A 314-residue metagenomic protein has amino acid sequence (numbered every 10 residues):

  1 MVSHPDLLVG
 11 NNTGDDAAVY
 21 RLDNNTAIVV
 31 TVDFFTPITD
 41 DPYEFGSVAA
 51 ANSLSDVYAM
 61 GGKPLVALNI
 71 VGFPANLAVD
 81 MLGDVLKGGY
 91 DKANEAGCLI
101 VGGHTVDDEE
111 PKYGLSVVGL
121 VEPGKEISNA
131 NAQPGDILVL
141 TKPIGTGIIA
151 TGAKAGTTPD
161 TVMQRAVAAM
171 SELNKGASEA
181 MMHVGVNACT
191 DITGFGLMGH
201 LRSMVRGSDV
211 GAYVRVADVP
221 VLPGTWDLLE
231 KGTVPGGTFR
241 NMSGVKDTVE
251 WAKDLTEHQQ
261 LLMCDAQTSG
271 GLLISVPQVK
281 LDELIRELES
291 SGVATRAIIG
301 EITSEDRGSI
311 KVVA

Functional and structural regions predicted by a protein language model:
M1-A314: Helix-biased detector of long, well-ordered alpha-helical tracts
